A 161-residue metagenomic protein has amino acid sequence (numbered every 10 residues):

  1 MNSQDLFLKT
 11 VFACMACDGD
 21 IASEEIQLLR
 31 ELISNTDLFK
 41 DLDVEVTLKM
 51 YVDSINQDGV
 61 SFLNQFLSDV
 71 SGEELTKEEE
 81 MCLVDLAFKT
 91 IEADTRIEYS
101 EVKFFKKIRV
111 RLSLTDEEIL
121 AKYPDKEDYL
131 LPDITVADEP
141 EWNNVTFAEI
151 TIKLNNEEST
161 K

Functional and structural regions predicted by a protein language model:
M1-K161: Small-residue-enriched hydrophobic alpha-helices in membranes
